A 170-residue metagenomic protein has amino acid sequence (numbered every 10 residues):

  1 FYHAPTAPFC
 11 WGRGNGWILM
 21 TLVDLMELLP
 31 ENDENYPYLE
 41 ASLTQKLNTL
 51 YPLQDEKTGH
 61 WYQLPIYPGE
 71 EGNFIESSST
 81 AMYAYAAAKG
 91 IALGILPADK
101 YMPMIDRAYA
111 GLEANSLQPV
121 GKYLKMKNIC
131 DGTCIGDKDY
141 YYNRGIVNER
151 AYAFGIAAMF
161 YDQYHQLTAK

Functional and structural regions predicted by a protein language model:
Y2-M20, E31, N35, L39 (+4 more regions): Solvent-exposed loop and edge beta-strand segments that line ligand/cofactor-binding and catalytic clefts
L19, M26-P30, I91, H165: Alpha-solenoid repeat junctions
L19-L22, E40-L47, T80-A87, M102: A general structural signal for well-ordered alpha-helical packing
D33-A41, P103, K170: Short alpha-helical "patches" and their helix-cap loops
E40-T58, M104-G121: Long, well-ordered core segments of solenoidal/helical folds
G72-I75, S79, A84-K170: CBM-like carbohydrate-recognition segments
